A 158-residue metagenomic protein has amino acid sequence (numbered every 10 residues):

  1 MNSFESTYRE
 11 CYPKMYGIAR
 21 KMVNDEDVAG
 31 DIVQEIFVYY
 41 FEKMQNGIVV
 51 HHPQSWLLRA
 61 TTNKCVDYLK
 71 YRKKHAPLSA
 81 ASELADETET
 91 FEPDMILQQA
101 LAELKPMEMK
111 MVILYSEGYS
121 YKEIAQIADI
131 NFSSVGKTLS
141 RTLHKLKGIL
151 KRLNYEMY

Functional and structural regions predicted by a protein language model:
M1-G17, D27-G30: A short, charge-rich alpha-helical start-of-domain segment used by transcription regulators
M15, A19, A29-Y40, L57-A60 (+3 more regions): Short, small-hydrophobic-rich alpha-helical interface motif
E35-H52, R72: Sigma70-family region 2
R59-L78: Arg/Lys-rich amphipathic alpha helix in sigma70-family domain 2
S79-A102: Acidic, proline/glycine-rich intrinsically disordered inter-domain spacer in sigma factors
A102, P106-M107, E117-K137: Helix-turn-helix DNA-binding module
M111-V112: A short pre-motif secondary-structure segment
A128-L153: DNA-recognition helix of helix-turn-helix
